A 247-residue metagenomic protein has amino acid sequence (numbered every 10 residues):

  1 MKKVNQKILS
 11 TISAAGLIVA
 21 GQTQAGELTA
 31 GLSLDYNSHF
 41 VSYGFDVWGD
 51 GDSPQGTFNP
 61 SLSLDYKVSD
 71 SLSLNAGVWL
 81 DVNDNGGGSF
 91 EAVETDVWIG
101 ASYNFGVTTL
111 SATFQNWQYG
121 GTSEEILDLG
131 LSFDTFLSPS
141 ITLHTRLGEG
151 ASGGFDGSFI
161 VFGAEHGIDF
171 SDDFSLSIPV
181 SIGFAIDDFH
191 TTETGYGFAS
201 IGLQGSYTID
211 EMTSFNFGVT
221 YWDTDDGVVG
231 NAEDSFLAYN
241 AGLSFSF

Functional and structural regions predicted by a protein language model:
M1-G31, S69-S71, M212: Cleavable N-terminal export/targeting peptides
Q24-S69, S73-G86: Short glycine/proline- and aromatic-enriched beta-strand/turn motifs that initiate or cap beta-hairpins
L28, D52-F58, E91-V97, S123-L127 (+3 more regions): Residues that define the transmembrane beta-barrel architecture of outer-membrane proteins
A30-L32, D70-A76, G106-A112, T135-L143 (+2 more regions): Repeated loop/turn-to-beta-strand initiation elements of outer-membrane beta-barrel proteins
Y36-S42, V78-D84, Y103-F105, F114-G120 (+6 more regions): Transmembrane beta-strands of outer-membrane beta-barrel pores
G49-D52, V68-F105, L110-S123, D225-N231: Surface-exposed loop and membrane-interface regions of Gram-negative outer-membrane beta-barrel proteins
S123-A199, Y207: Detector for outer-membrane/organellar transmembrane beta-barrel domains, recognizing the amphipathic beta-strand
Y207, D234-F247: Outer-membrane beta-barrel "beta-signal"
